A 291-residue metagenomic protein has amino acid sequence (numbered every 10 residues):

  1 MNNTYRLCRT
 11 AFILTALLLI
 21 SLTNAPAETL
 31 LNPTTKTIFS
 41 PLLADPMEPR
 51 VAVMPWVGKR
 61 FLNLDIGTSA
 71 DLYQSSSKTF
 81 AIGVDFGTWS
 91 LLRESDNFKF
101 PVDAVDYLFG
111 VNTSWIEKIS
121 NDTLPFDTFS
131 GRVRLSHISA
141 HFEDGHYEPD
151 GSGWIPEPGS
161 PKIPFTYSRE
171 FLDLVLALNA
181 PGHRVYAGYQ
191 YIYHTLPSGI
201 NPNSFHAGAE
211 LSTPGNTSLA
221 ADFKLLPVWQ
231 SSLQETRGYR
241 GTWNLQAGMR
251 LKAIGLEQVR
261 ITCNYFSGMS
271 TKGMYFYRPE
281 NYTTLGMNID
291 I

Functional and structural regions predicted by a protein language model:
M1-L30: Cleavable N-terminal export/targeting peptides
R6, L17, G58, D103 (+7 more regions): Generic marker of residues within folded, mature protein domains
P26-A81: Outer-membrane beta-barrel initiation region
A27, A81-L211, S267, R278-P279: Outer-membrane pore/translocation modules
F39-L42, D71-G83, I119-F129, N179-H183 (+2 more regions): Short loop/turn motifs that connect adjacent beta-strands in outer-membrane beta-barrel proteins
P49-V51, I82-F86, T113, G131-L135 (+6 more regions): Membrane-embedded beta-strand positions of outer-membrane beta-barrel proteins
F61-S69, G110-T113, F171-V175, H206-G208 (+2 more regions): Membrane-embedded beta-strand positions in outer-membrane beta-barrel channels/transporters
T195-I291: Outer membrane beta-barrel transmembrane domains
